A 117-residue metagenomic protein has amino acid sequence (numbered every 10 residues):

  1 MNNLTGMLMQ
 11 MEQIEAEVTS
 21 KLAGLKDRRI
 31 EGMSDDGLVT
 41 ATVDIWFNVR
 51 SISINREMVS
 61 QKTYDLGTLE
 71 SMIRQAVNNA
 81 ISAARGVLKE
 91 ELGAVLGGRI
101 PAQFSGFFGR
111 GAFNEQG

Functional and structural regions predicted by a protein language model:
M1-D27, A83-G117: Long amphipathic alpha-helical segments used for membrane anchoring, targeting, substrate engagement, or oligomerization
M11, F47, I73: Residue-level signature of catalytic and energy-coupling elements of molecular machines, predominantly ATP/GTP-dependent
M33-R50: N-terminal intrinsically disordered, cationic/polar leader segments that include organellar targeting peptides
R56-S60: A short acidic/small-residue loop/turn micro-motif
Y64-S71: A short, well-structured alpha-helical segment
M72-A84: Stable alpha-helical structural segments in soluble proteins, enriched in small hydrophobic residues
